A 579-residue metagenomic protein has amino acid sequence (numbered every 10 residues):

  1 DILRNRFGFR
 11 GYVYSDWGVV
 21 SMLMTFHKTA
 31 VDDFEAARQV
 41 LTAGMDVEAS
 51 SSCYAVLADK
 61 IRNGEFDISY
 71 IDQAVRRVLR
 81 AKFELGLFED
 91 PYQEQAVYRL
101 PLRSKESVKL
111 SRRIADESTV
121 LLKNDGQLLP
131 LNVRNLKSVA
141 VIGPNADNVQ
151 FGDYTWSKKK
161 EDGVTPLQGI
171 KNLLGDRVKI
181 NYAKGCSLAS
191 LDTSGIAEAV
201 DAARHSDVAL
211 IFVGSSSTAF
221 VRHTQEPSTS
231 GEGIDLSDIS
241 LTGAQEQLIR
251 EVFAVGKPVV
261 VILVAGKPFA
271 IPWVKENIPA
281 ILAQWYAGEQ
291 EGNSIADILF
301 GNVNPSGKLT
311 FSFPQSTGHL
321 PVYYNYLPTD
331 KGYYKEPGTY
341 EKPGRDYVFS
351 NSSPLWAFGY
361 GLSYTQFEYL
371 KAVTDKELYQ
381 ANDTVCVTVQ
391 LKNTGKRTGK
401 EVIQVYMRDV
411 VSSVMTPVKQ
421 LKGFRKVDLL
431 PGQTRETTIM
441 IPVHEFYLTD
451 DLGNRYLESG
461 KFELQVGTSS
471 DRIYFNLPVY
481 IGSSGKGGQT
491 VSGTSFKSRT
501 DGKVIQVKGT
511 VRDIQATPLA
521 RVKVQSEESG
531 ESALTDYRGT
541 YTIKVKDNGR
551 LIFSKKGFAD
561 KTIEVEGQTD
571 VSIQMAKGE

Functional and structural regions predicted by a protein language model:
D1, N5-G8, L23-M24, A55-F66 (+2 more regions): C-terminal non-catalytic regions of proteins with extracellular/luminal or membrane-system context
D1-S50, Y54-V56, D67-Y70, R77: Second-shell residues forming the walls of enzyme active-site clefts
E436, N454-R455, R538-K544, D560 (+1 more regions): Short, surface-exposed beta-strand/beta-hairpin micro-motifs centered on an aromatic residue
G488-T500, V565-E579: Extracellular beta-sheet/turn segments enriched in Thr/Pro/Gly and aliphatic residues
V504-L519: Structural motif
T517-A520, T542-G549, V565-G567: Short Pro-Gly-centered beta-turn/loop motif in secreted/extracellular proteins
S529-T540: Short, acidic Ser/Thr/Gly-rich low-complexity loop/linker segments typical of extracellular and cell-surface proteins
F553-I563: A short, solvent-exposed loop/turn motif at the edges and junctions of modular extracellular/periplasmic domains
